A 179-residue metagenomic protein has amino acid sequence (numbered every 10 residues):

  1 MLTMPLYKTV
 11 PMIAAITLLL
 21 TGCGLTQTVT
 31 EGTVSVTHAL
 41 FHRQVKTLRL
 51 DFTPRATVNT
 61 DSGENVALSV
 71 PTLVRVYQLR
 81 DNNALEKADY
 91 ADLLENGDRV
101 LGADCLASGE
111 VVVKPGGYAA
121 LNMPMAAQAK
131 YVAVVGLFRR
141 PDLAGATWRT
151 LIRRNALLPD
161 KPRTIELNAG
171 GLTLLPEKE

Functional and structural regions predicted by a protein language model:
M1-T26: Sec-dependent bacterial lipoprotein signal peptides
T17-H42: Bacterial Sec signal peptide processing site at the extreme N-terminus
E31, T147-E179: Glycine-rich, aromatic-bearing surface loops/beta-hairpins
L50-N65, D81: Short amphipathic, basic-aromatic surface patches that mediate peripheral association with negatively charged
E64-R75: Short coil-to-beta strand junction motifs in C2/discoidin
L94-A107: Short beta-strand and strand-turn-strand segments in soluble, beta-rich domains
G116-M125: Exposed aromatic-hydrophobic patches
A129-R140: A short, solvent-exposed beta-strand micro-motif common in secreted/extracellular proteins
